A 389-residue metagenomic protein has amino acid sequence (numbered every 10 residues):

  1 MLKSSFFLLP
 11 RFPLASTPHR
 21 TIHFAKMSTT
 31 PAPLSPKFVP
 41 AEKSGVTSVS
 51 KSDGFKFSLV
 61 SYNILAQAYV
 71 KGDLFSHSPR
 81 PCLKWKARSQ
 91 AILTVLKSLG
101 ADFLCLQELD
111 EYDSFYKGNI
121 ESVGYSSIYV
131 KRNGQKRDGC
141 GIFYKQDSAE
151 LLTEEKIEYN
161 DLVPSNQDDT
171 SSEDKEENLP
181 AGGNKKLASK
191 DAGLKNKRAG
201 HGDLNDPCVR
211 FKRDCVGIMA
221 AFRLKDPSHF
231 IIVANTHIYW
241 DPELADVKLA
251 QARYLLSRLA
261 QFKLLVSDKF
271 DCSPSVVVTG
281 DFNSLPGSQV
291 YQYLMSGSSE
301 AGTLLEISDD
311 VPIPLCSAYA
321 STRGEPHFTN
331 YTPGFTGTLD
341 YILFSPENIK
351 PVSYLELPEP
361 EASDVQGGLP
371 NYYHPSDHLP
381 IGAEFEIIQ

Functional and structural regions predicted by a protein language model:
L2-S4, R11-L14, P18-V49, D102 (+7 more regions): Metal-dependent phosphoester-hydrolase catalytic domains
S28-K56, F103-W240, I342, E356-L357 (+1 more regions): Structured beta-strand-rich core segments of catalytic domains in phosphoester-bond hydrolases
L59-V60, V278: Residue-level marker for buried hydrophobic side chains located in beta-strands that build the well-ordered beta-sheet
I64, L109, E347: Flexible loop residues that form catalytic and substrate-binding hotspots at small-molecule/glycan-binding clefts
I64-K86, N160, Q167-D168, R210 (+1 more regions): Acidic/histidine-rich helix-loop elements that form or flank divalent-metal/phosphate-binding sites at the catalytic
Q67-V70, T94, D113-S114, Q135-R137 (+4 more regions): Eukaryotic short linear interaction motifs
V70-L74, K117-G118, G139-C140, E154-K156 (+4 more regions): Short aromatic-enriched loop/helix-cap "lid" or pocket-rim segments at secondary-structure transitions that line
S89, T94-L106: Proline-aspartate-enriched helix->loop->beta-strand connector
